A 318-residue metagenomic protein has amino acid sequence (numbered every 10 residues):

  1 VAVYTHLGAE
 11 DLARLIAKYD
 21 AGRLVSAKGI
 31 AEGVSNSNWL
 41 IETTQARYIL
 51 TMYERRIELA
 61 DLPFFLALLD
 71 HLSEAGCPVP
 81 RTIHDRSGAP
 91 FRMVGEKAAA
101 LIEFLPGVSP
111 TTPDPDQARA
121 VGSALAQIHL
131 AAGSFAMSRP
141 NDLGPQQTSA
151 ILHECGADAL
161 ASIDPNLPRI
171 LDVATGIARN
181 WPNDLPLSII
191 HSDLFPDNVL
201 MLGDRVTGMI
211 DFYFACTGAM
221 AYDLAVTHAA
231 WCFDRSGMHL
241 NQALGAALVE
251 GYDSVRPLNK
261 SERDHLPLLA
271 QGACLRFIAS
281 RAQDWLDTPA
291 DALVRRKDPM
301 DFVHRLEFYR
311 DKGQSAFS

Functional and structural regions predicted by a protein language model:
V1-R86, L202-R205, S315-F317: Conserved NTP-binding catalytic cores of kinases and kinase-like/nucleotidyltransferase enzymes across multiple kinase
L7-Y19, A136-S138, I151-S192, L202: An alpha-helical support segment within catalytic cores of ATP-dependent transferases
A31-T44, I49-L50, T82, T175-Y222 (+1 more regions): Active-site acidic catalytic loop and adjacent metal/ATP-binding pocket of ATP-dependent phosphoryl transfer enzymes
T43-M137: ATP-binding pocket architecture of kinase catalytic cores
T111-P165, L185-L187, T217, L293-R296: A cross-family kinase active-site recognition segment
D142, Q146, E154, D158 (+1 more regions): ATP/Mg2+ or Mg2+-diphosphate-binding catalytic cores that bind nucleotide phosphates or diphosphates via glycine-rich
A221-P257, Q271-P289: Active-site activation/catalytic loop segments of kinase-like enzymes and analogous catalytic loops in related
L258-A270: All-alpha amphipathic helical-bundle segments outside canonical DNA-binding/catalytic cores that form hydrophobic
